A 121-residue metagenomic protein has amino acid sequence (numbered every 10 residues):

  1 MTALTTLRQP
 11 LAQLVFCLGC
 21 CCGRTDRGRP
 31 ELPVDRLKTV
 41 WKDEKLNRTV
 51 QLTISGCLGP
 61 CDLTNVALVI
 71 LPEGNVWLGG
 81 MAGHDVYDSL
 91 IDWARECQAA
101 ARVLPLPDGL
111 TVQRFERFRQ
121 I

Functional and structural regions predicted by a protein language model:
T2-T5, V66: Short beta-strand/turn micro-motifs at beta-sheet edges
L4-V15, K38-P60: Immediate flanking context of iron-sulfur cluster ligation sites
A12-R27, T53-L71: Local cysteine-cluster metal-coordination motifs and their immediate loop/turn environment, predominantly Fe-S cluster
L18, C22, K42, T49-V50 (+2 more regions): Generic alpha-helix detector with strongest preference for long hydrophobic helices that associate with membranes
E31-V50, L78-G83, L90-I91: Ferredoxin-type iron-sulfur electron-transfer modules in oxidoreductases and energy-metabolism complexes
N47-S55, D88-L90, L104-L106, Q113-R117: Low-complexity, flexible helical/coil segments
G59, G83-D85: A short acidic, glycine/proline-enriched capping/turn motif at secondary-structure boundaries, especially helix N-cap
L63-M81, A94-I121: Short flanking/linker segments adjacent to small metal-binding domains or redox-active Cys/His motifs
